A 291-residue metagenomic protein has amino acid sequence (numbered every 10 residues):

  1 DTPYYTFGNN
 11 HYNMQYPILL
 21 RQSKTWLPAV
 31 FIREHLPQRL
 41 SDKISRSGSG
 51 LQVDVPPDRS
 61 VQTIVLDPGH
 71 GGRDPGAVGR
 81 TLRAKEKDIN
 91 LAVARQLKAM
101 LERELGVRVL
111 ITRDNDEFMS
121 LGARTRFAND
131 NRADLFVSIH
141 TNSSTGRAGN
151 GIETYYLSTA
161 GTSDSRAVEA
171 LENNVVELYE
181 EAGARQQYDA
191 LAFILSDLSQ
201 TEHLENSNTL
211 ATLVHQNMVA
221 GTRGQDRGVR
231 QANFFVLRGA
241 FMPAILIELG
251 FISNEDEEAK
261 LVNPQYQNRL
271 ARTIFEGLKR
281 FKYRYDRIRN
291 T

Functional and structural regions predicted by a protein language model:
D1-R73, R284: Primary recognition of N-terminal secretory signal peptides and signal-anchoring hydrophobic helices
Q15-Y16, F118-A123, Q231-N233: N-terminal post-signal-peptidase region of extra-cytosolic proteins
E34, S144-T145, E255: Short glycine-rich, flexible loops that bind phosphorylated cofactors or substrates
P37-G48, G106-I111, D116, Q225-R227: Short, well-structured beta-strand/strand-turn elements
Q52-D189, Q200-T212, A259, N268 (+1 more regions): Catalytic-core regions of hydrolytic enzymes
A190-I194: Short, basic/glycine-rich phosphate-binding loops at helix/coil junctions that contact nucleotide phosphates
L195-T291: Active-site-adjacent mobile loop/cap segments within catalytic or ligand-binding domains
